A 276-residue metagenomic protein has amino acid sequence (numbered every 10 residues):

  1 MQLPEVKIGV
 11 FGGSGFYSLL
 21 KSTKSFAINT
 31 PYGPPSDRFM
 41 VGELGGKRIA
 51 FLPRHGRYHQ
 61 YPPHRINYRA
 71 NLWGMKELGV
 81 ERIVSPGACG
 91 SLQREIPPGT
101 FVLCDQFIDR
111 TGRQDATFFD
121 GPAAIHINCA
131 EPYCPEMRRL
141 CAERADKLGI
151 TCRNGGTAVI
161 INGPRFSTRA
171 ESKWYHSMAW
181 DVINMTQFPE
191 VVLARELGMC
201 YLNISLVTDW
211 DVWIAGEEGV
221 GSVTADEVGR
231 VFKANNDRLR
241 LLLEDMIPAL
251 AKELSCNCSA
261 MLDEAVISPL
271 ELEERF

Functional and structural regions predicted by a protein language model:
M1-A130: Metabolite-binding pocket within alpha/beta catalytic cores that recognizes anionic/polar moieties
K76-G79, H176, R195: Non-catalytic positions within long, well-ordered alpha-helices that form the structural scaffold/packing of enzyme
E81-R82, D181, C200: Short acidic/polar active-site loop segments enriched in Thr and Asp
G121-F166: Histidine/lysine/aspartate-rich catalytic loop segments that bind and position anionic ligands
K147-D181, S255, S259-L270: Active-site/ligand-binding-proximal alpha/beta "capping" segment
M185-A225: Zn-dependent metallopeptidase/amidohydrolase metal-coordination segment
V212-A265: His/Asp/Glu-rich mid-to-C-terminal helical/loop segments that flank catalytic regions of hydrolases
